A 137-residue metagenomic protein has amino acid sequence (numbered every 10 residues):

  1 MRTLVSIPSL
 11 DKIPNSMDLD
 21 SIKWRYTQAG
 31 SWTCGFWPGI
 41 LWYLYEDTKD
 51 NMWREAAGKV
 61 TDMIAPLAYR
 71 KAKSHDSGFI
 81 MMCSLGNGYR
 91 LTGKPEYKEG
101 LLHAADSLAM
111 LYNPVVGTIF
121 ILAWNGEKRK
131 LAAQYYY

Functional and structural regions predicted by a protein language model:
M1-Y137: Glycan-recognition and catalytic cores of secretory/periplasmic carbohydrate-active enzymes
